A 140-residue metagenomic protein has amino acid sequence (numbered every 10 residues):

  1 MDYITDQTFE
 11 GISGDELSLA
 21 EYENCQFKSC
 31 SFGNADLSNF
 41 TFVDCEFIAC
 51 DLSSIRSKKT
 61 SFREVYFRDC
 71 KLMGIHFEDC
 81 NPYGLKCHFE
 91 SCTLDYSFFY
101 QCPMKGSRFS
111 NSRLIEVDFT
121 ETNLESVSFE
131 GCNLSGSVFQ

Functional and structural regions predicted by a protein language model:
M1-Q140: Tandem repeat scaffolds
